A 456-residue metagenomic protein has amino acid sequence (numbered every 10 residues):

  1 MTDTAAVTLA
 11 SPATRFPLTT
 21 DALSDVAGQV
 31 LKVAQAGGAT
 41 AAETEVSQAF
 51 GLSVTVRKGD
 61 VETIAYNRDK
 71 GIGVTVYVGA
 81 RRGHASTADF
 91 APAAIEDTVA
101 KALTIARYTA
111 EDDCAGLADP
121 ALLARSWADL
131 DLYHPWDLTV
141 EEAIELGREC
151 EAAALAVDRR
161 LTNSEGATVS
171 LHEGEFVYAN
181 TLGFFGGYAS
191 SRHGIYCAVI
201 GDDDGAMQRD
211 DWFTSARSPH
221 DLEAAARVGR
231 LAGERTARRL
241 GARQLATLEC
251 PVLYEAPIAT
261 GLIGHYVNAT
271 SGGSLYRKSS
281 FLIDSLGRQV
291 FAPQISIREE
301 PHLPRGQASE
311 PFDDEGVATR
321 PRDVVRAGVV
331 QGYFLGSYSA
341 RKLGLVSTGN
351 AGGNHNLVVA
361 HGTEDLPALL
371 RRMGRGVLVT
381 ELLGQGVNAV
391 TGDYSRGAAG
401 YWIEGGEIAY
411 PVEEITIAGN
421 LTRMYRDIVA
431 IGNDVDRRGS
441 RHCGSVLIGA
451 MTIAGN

Functional and structural regions predicted by a protein language model:
M1-E310, V317, R326-V329, E404-E407 (+2 more regions): Active-site bordering "gate/hinge" segments that shape substrate access to catalytic or cofactor-binding pockets
W127, G229, A269, I283-N456: Dual-mode signal for accessory low-complexity, basic/Gly-rich regions
